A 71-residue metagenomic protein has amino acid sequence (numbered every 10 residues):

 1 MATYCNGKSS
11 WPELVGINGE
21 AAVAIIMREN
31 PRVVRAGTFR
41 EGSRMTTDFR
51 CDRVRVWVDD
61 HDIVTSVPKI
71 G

Functional and structural regions predicted by a protein language model:
M1-G71: Exposed, flexible binding/inhibitory loops of compact, secreted disulfide-stabilized domains
